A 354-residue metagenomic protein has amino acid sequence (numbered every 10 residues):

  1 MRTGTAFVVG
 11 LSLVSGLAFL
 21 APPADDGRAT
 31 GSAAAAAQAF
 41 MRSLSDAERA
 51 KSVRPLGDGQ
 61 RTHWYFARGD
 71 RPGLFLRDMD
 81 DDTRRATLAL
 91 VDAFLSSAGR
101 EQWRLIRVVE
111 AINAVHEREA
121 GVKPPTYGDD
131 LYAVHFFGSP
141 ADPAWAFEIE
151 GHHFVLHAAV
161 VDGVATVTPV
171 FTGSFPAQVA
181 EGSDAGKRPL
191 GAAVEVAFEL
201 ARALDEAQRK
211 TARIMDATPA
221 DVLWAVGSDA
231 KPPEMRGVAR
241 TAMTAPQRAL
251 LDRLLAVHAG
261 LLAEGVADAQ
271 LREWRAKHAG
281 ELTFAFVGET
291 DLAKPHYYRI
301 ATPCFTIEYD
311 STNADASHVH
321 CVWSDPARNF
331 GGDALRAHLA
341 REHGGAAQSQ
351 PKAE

Functional and structural regions predicted by a protein language model:
M1-T5: Positively charged n-region of N-terminal signal peptides that target proteins for export
V8-A18: Bacterial N-terminal signal peptides
P23-S96, R100-E354: A cross-kingdom marker for long, charged
